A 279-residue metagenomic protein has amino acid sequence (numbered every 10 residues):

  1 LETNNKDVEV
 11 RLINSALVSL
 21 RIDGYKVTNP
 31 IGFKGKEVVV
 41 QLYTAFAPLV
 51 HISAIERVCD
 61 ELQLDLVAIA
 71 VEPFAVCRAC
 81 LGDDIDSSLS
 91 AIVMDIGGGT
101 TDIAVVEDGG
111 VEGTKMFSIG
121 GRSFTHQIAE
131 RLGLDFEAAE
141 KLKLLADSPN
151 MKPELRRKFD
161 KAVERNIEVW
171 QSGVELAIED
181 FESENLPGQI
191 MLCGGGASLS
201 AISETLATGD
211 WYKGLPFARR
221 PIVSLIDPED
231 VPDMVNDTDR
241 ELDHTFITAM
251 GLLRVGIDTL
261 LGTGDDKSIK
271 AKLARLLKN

Functional and structural regions predicted by a protein language model:
L1-A91, E112, A146-P153, R157-E164 (+4 more regions): Nucleotide/phosphate-binding catalytic cleft detector across ATP-hydrolyzing and phosphate-transferring enzymes
V8, L89-M94, D135-L142, D237-G262: A polyampholytic, Gly/Pro-enriched intrinsically disordered region
C59, D95, I128, L192 (+1 more regions): Residue-level signature of catalytic and energy-coupling elements of molecular machines, predominantly ATP/GTP-dependent
L81-P149: Acidic, glycine-rich loop-and-beta core segments that form the ion-binding/anion-interacting portion of active sites
G97, N166-L176: A general structural motif
V105-E107, K115-M116, I178, G194-G195 (+1 more regions): Active-site proximal loops enriched in glycine and acidic residues that flank catalytic Cys/His/Asp and coordinate
N185-G214: Glycine-rich phosphate-binding loops at beta-strand->alpha-helix junctions
T208-I247: Conserved phosphate-binding/catalytic loops in two-lobed NTP-binding clefts
